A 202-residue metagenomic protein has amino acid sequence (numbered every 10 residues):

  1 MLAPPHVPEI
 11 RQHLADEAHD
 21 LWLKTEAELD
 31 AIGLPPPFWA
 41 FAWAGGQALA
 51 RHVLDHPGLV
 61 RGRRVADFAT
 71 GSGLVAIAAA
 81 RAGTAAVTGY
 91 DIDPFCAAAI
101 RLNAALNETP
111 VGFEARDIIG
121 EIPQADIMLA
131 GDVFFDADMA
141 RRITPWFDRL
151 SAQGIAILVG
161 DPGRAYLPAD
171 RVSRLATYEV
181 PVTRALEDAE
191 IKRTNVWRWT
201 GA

Functional and structural regions predicted by a protein language model:
M1-A202: S-adenosylmethionine-dependent methyltransferases
